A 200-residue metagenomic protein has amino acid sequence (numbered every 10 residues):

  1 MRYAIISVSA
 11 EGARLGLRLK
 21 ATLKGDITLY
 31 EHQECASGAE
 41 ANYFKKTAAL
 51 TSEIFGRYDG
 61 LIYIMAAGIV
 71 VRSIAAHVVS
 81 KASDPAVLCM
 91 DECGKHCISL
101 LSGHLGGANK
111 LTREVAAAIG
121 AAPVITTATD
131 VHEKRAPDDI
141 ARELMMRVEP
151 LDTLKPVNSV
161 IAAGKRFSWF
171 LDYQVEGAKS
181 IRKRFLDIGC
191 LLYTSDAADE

Functional and structural regions predicted by a protein language model:
M1-D26, E31-E34: N-terminal basic/disordered segments at the start of proteins
G12-L15, I69-S73: Short glycine/serine/threonine-rich phosphate/pyrophosphate-binding segments that cradle anionic phosphate groups
T28-H32, I62-M65, C89-M90, P123-T127 (+1 more regions): General beta-strand structural signal in soluble alpha/beta enzymes
Y30-S52: N-terminal beta-loop-helix "entrance" segment that forms/cooperates in small-molecule cofactor or anionic ligand
R72-S83: Short Gly/Thr/Asp-enriched flexible loops that form oxyanion-binding sites at enzyme active sites
S83-A136: Long, charge-dense
A121-Y173: Conserved anion/nucleotide-ligand pocket segment
Y193-E200: Conserved small/polar residues in nucleotide/adenosyl-binding loops
